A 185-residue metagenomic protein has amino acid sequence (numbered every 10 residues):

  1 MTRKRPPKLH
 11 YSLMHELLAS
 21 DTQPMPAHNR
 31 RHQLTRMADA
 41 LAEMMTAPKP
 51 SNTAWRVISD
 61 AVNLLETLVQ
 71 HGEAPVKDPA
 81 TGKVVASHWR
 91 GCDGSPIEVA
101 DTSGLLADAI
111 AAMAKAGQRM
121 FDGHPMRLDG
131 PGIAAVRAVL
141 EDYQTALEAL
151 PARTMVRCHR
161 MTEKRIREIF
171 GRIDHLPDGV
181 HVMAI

Functional and structural regions predicted by a protein language model:
M1-I185: Positively charged, low-complexity terminal tracts and the immediately adjacent first secondary-structure elements
